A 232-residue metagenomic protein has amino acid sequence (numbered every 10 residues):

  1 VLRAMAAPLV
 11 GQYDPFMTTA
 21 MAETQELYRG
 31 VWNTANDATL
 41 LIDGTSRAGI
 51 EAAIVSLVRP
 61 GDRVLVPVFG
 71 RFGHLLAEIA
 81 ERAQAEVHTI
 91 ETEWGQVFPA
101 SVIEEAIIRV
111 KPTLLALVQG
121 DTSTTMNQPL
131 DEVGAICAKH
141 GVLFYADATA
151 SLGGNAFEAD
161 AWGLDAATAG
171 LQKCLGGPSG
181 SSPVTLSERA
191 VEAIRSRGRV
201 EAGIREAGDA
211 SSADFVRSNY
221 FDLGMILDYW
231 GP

Functional and structural regions predicted by a protein language model:
A6-G49, L75-E81: Conserved N-terminal alpha-helix of the aminotransferase class I/II PLP-enzyme fold
G30-N33, I54-V58: Glycine-rich helix-loop-beta junction characteristic of Rossmann-like nucleotide cofactor-binding loops
L40-D43, V66, T89-I90, A116-L117 (+2 more regions): General beta-strand structural signal in soluble alpha/beta enzymes
V58-H74: Conserved PLP-anchoring active-site segment centered on the Schiff-base-forming lysine
F98-G153, A166, C174: Active-site phosphate-binding strand-loop segment of PLP-dependent enzymes
D160-Q172: Conserved active-site segment immediately N-terminal to the catalytic lysine that forms the internal aldimine
C174-P232: Active-site C-terminal subdomain of aminotransferase-like
